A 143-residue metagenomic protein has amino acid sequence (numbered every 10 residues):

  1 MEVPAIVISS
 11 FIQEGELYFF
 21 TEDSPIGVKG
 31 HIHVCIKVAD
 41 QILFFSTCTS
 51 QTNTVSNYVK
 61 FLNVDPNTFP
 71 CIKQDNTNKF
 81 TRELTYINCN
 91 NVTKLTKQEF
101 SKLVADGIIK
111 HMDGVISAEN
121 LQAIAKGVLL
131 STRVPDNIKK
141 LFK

Functional and structural regions predicted by a protein language model:
M1-F11: Mixed-charge, Lys/Arg-rich low-complexity intrinsically disordered regions
S10-F11, P25-G27, C35-K37, N78-F80: Short, conserved, surface-exposed binding loops centered on an aromatic residue
E14-G15: Loop/turn positions that initiate beta-strands
I26-I72: Compact nucleic-acid interaction/catalytic patches
T68-K143: C-terminal terminal-subdomain/extension
